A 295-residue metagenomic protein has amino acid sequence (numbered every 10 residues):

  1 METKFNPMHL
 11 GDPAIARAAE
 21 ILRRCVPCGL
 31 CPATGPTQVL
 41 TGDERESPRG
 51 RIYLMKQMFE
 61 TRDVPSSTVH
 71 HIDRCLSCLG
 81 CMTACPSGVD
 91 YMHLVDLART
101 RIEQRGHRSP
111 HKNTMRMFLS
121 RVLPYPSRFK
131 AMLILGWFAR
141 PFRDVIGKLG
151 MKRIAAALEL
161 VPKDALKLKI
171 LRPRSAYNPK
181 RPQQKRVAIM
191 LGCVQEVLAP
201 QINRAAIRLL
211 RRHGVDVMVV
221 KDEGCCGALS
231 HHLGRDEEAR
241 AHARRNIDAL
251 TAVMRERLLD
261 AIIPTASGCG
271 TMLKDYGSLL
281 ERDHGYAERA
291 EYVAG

Functional and structural regions predicted by a protein language model:
M1-C31: Generic N-terminal leader/targeting and pre-domain segments
M1-G11, Q38-H70, G88-M117: Non-heme iron-sulfur electron-transfer modules
H9-L10, E20, E60, V194-Q195 (+1 more regions): A generic structural signal for short
I15, P65, A239-A243: A conditional alpha-helix N-cap/helix-loop micro-motif detector
A19-Q38, V69-V89: Cysteine-centered iron-sulfur cluster-binding motifs in ferredoxin-type domains/subunits of redox enzymes
G29-A33, D43-S47, D216-K221: N-terminal glycine-rich anion-binding loops that anchor highly charged ligand groups
E60, G80, A84, G234: Short His/Asp/Glu-rich catalytic/ion-coordination signatures at enzyme active sites or charged loops
Y91-G295: Iron-sulfur cluster-binding electron-transfer modules in prokaryotic oxidoreductases
